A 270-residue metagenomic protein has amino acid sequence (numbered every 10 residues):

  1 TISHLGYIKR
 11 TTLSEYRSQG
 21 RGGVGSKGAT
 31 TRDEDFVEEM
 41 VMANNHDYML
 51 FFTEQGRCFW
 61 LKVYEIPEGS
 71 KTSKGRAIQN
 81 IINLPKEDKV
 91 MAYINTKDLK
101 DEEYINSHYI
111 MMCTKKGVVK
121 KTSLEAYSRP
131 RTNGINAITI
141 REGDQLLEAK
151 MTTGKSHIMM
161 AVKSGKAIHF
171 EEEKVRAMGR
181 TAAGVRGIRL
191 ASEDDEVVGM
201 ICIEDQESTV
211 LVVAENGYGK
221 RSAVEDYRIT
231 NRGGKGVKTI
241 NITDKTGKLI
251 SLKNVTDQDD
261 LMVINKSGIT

Functional and structural regions predicted by a protein language model:
T1-T270: Short, structured "edge-of-domain" segments at secondary-structure transitions
